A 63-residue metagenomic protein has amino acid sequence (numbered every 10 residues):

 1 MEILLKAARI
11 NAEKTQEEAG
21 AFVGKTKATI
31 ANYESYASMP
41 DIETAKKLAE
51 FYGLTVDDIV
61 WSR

Functional and structural regions predicted by a protein language model:
I3-F22: Short basic helix-loop element that most often maps to the first helix and adjoining turn of HTH DNA-binding modules
L5, A19-G20, I30-Y33, I59: Conserved hydrophobic/aromatic packing and binding residues within compact polymer-binding modules
A8, I42-E43: Short, Lys/Arg-enriched C-terminal cap helix and immediately downstream tail that follows
T15-Q16, K27, A31, F51 (+1 more regions): Alpha-helical tetratricopeptide repeat
G24, E43-D58: DNA major-groove recognition helix of helix-turn-helix/homeodomain DNA-binding modules
G24-M39: Recognition helix of helix-turn-helix/homeodomain-like DNA-binding domains that insert into the DNA major groove
E34, T44, R63: DNA major-groove recognition helix of helix-turn-helix
